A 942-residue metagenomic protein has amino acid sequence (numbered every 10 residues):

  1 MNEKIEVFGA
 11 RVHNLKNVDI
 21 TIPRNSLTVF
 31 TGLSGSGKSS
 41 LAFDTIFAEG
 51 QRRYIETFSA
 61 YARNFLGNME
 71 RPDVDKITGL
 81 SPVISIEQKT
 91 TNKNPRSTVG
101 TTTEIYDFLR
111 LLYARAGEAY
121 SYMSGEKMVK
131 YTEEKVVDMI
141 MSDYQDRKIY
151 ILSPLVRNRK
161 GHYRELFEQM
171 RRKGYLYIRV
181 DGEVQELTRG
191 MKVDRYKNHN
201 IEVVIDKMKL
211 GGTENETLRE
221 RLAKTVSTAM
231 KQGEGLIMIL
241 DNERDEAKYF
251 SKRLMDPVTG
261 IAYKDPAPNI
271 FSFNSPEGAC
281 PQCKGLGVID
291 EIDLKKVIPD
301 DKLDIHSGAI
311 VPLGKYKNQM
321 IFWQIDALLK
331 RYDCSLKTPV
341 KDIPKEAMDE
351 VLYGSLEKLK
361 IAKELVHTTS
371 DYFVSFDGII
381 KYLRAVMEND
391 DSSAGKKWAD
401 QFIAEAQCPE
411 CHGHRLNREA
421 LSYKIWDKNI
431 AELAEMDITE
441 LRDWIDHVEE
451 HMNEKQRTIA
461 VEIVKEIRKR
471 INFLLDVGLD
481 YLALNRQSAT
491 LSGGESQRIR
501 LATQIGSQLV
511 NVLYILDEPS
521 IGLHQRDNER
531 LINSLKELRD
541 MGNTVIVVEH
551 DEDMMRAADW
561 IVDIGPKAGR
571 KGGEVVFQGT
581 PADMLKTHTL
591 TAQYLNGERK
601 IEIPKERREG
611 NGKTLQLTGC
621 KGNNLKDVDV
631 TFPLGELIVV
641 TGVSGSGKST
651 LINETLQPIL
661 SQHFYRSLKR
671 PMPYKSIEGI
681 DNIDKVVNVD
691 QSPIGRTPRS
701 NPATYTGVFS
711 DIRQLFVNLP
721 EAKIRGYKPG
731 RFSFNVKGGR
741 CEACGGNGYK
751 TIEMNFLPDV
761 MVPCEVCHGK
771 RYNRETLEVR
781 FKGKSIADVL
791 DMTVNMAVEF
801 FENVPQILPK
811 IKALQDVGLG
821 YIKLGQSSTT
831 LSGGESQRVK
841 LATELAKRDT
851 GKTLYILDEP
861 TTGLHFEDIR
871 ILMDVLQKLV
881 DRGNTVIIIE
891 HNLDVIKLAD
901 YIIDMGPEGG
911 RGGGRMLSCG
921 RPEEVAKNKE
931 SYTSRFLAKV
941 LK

Functional and structural regions predicted by a protein language model:
M1-K942: Conserved phosphate-binding elements of NTP-dependent enzyme cores
